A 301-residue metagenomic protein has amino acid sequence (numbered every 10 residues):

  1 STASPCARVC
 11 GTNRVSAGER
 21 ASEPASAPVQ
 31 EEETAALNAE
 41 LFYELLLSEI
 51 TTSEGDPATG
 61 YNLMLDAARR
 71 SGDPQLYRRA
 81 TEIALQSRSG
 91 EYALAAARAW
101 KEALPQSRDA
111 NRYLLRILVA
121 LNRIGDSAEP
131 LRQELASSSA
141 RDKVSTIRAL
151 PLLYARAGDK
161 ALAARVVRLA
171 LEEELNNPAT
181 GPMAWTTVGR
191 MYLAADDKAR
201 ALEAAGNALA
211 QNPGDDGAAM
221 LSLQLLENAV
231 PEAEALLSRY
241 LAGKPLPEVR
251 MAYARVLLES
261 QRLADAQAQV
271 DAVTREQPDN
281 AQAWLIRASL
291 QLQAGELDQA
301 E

Functional and structural regions predicted by a protein language model:
S1-N38, Q299: Compositionally biased, proline/threonine/alanine/serine-rich low-complexity intrinsically disordered stretches
G18, E32-D56, N62-E301: Alpha-solenoid helical repeat scaffolds
